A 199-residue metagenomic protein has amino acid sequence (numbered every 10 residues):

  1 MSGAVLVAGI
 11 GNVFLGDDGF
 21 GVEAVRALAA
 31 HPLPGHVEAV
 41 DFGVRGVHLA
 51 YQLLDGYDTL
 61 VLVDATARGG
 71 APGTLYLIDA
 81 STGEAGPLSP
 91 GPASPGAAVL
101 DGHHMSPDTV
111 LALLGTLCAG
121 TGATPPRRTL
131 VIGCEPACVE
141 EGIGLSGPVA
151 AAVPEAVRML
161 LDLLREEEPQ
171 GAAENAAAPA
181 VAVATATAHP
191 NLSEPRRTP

Functional and structural regions predicted by a protein language model:
M1-G120, T124-R127, V131-C134, I143-P154 (+2 more regions): N-terminal catalytic or cofactor-binding beta/alpha core of small enzyme domains
V139-E140: Short, solvent-exposed loop/turn segments at secondary-structure junctions
